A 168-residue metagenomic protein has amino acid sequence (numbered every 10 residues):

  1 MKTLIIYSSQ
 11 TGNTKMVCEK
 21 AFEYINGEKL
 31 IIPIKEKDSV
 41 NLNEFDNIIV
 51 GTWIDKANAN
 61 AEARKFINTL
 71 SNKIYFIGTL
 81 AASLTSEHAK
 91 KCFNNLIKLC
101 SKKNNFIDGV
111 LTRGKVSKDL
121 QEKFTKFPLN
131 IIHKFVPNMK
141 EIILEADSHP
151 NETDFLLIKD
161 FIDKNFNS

Functional and structural regions predicted by a protein language model:
M1-K2, D46: Short, surface-exposed connector motifs at secondary-structure boundaries
K2-Y24: N-terminal beta1-alpha1 ligand-phosphate binding loop
I6, I32-I34, T112: Conserved beta-strand termini and adjacent loop/short-helix elements that scaffold enzyme active sites in alpha/beta
S8-G12, E36, W53-A57: Short, surface-exposed acidic/glycine-rich loop or hinge patches that mediate macromolecular interfaces
G12, D38-V40, S83, K118: Flexible, glycine-rich phosphate/dinucleotide-binding loops and adjacent beta-alpha linkers at cofactor/substrate
Y24-L30, F45-V50, D55-S168: FMN-binding flavodoxin-like domain, especially the glycine-rich phosphate-binding loop
G27-V40: A short, well-structured beta->alpha microelement
